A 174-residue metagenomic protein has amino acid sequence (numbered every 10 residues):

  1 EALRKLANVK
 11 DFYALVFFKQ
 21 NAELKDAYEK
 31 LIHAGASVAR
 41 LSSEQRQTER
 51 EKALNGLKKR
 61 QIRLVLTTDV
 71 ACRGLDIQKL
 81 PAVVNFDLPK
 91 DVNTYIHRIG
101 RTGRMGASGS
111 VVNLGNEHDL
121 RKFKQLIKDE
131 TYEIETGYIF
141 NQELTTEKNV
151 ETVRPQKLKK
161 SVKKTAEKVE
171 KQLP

Functional and structural regions predicted by a protein language model:
E1-V150: Conserved helicase RecA-like core
E143, E147-P174: Intrinsically disordered, Lys/Arg-rich low-complexity segments
